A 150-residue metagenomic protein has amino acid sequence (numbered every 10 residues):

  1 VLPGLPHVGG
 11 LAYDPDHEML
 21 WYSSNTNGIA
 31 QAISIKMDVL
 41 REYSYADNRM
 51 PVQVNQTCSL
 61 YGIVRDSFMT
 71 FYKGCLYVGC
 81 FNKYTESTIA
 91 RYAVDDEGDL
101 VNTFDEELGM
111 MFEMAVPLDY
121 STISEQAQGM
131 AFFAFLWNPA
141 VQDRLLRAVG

Functional and structural regions predicted by a protein language model:
V1-G4, A32, L145-L146, G150: Short intrinsically disordered, low-complexity coil segments enriched in acidic
V1-G4, Q56-G62, L118-I123: Surface loop/turn motifs at the tips and blade-to-blade linkers of beta-strand repeat domains
G4-P51: Long, hydrophobic, well-ordered secondary-structure blocks that form the structural core and pocket-lining surfaces
G9-E18, Y61-V78, N82, I123-P139: Structural signature of eukaryotic scaffold interfaces centered on beta-propeller domains
E18, T26-G28, K83-T85, D143-L145: Loop/turn residues immediately N-terminal
I33-C80: Glycine- and acidic-residue-rich phosphate-binding/metal-coordinating active-site segment common to enzymes that handle
S34-R49, T85-L108: Short loop/turn segments immediately following beta-strands, especially the blade-tip and inter-blade linker loops
G79-C80, S87, Y92, M110-G150: Loop/turn-rich, solvent-exposed surfaces of beta-rich toroidal or solenoidal domains
